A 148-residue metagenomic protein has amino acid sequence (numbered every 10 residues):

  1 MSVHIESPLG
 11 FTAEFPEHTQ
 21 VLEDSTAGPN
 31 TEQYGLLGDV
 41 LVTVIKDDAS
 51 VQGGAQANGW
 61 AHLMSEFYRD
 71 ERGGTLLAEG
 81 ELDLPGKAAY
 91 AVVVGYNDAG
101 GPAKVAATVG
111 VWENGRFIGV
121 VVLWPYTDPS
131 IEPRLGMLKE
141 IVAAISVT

Functional and structural regions predicted by a protein language model:
M1-G28: N-terminal "mature-domain start" segment
S2, Q20, D39-T43, E140 (+1 more regions): Detector for intrinsically disordered, low-structure N-terminal pre-sequences
F11-E14, L84, M137: Structural motif
T19, V120-T148: Surface-exposed amphipathic alpha-helical segments
L22-V120, Y126: Conserved polar/disulfide-associated segments of primarily extracytoplasmic proteins
